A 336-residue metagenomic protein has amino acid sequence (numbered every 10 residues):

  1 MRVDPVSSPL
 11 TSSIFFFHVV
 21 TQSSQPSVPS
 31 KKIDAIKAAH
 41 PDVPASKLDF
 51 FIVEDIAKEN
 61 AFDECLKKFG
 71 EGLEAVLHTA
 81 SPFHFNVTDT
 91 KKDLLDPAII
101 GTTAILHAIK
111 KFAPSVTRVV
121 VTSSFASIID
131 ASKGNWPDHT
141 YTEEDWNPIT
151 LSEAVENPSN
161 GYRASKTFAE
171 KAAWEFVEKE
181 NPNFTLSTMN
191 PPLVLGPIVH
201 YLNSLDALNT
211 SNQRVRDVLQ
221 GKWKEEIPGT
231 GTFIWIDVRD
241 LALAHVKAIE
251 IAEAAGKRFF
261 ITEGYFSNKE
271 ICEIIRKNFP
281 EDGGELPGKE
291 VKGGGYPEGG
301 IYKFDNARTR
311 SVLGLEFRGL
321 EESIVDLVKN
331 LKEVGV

Functional and structural regions predicted by a protein language model:
M1-P26: N-terminal Rossmann NAD(P)H-binding glycine-rich loop of SDR-like oxidoreductase domains
I14, H78, V87-S159: Conserved Rossmann-fold NAD(P)-dependent oxidoreductase catalytic core, especially the SDR/UDP-sugar
K32-I100: NAD(P)H-binding glycine-rich loop region in Rossmannoid oxidoreductase-like domains and their noncatalytic homologs
I149-L186: Active-site Tyr-X1-5-Lys
E180-N183, P197-N212, K247-F259: Glycine/proline-rich active-site loop of Rossmann-fold NAD(P)-dependent oxidoreductases
R214-F259: Alpha-helical substrate-binding/gating segment
A242-G294, L320, D326-V328, V336: Mid/C-terminal beta-alpha module of Rossmann-like enzyme folds, strongest in SDR-family dehydrogenases/epimerases
G294-G314: Conserved C-terminal active-site "lid" loop/helix of NAD(P)H-dependent oxidoreductases that clamps the redox cofactor
